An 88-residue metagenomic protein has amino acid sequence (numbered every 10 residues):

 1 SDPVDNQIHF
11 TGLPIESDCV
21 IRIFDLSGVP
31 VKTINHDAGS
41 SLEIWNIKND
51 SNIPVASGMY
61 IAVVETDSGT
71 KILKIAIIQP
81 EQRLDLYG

Functional and structural regions predicted by a protein language model:
S1-R22, L42, T70, D85-Y87: Glycine-centered coil/turn sites that cap beta-strands in beta-rich domains
P3, N35-A38, M59-G88: C-terminal tail/sorting-segment detector
S17, G39-I44, A56-A62: A glycine-anchored, Pro-Gly-centered beta-turn/N-cap motif
I21-V31, Y60: Short, glycine-anchored, charge-dense loop/turn motifs used at functional sites
R22-I23, I47, V64: Hydrophobic beta-strand positions
L26, D50, D67: Short, ordered coil/turn segments that flank beta-strands lining enzyme active or ligand-binding pockets
P30, N52-P54, T70-I72: A structural signal for beta-strand boundary/capping segments at domain termini and interdomain linkers
W45-S51: Short, hydrophobic beta-strand segments
